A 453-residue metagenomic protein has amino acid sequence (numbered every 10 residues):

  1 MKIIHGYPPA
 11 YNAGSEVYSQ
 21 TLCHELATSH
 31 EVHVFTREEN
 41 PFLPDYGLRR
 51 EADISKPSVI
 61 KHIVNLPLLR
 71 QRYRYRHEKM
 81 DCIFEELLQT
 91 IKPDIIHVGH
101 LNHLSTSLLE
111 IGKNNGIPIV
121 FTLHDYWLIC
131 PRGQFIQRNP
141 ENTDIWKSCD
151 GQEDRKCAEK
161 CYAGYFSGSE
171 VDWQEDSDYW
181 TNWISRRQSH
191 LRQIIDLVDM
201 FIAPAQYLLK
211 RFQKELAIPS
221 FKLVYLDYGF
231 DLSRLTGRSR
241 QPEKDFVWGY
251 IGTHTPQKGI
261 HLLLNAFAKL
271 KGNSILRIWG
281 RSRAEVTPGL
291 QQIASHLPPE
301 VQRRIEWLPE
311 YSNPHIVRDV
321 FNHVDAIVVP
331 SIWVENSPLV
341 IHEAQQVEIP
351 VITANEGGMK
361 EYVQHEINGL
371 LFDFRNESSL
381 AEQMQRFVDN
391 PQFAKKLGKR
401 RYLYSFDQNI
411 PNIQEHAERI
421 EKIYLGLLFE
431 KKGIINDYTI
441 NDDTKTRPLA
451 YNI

Functional and structural regions predicted by a protein language model:
L128, D144-T236: Donor nucleotide-sugar binding/catalytic pocket of nucleotide-sugar-dependent glycosyltransferases
I202, P242-K258, L264-F267, R277: Conserved donor-binding/catalytic core segment of Leloir-type glycosyltransferases
I251, I275-Q291, E310: Glycosyltransferase donor-sugar binding loop
P288-H315: Nucleotide-activated donor-binding/catalytic signature segment of Leloir-type glycosyltransferases, i.e., the conserved
N322-N336: Acidic donor-binding loop of glycosyltransferase active sites
A326, I341, P350-T353: Short hydrophobic beta-strand element within catalytic cores of glycosyltransferases and related nucleotide-activated
H365-E366, L370-E377, R386-Q392: Conserved acidic donor-binding segment of nucleotide-sugar-dependent glycosyltransferases
Q392-F429, G433, Y438: A charged, aromatic-enriched C-terminal amphipathic alpha-helix characteristic of glycosyltransferases across folds
